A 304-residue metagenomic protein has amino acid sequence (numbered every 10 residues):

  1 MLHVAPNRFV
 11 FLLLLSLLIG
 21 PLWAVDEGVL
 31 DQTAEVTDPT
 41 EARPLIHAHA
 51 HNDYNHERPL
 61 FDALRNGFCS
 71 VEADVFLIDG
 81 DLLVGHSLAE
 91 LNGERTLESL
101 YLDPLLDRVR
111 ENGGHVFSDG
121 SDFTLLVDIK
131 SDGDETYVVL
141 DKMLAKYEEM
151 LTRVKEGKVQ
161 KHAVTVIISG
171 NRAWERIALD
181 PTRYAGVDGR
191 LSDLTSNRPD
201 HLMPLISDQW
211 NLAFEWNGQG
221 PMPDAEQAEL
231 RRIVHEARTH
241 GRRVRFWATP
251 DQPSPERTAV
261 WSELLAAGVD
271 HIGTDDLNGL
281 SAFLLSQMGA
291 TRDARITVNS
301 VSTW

Functional and structural regions predicted by a protein language model:
L2-F11: Bacterial N-terminal signal peptides that target proteins for export
V10-P21: Bacterial N-terminal signal peptides
A24-L45, D62-C69, F76-W304: Catalytic cores of phosphodiester-bond hydrolases, prominently lipid phosphodiesterases
H56-F61: A structural motif detector for short, solvent-exposed N-terminal "entry" segments of globular domains
